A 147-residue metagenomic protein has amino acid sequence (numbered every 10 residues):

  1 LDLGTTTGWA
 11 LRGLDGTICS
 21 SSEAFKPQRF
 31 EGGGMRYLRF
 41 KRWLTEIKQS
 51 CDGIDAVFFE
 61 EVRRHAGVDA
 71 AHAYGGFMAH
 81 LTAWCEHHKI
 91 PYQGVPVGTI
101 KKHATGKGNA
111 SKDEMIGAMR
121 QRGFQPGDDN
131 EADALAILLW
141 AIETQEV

Functional and structural regions predicted by a protein language model:
L1-V147: Phosphate- and other anionic-substrate recognition elements at nucleic-acid/protein interfaces
